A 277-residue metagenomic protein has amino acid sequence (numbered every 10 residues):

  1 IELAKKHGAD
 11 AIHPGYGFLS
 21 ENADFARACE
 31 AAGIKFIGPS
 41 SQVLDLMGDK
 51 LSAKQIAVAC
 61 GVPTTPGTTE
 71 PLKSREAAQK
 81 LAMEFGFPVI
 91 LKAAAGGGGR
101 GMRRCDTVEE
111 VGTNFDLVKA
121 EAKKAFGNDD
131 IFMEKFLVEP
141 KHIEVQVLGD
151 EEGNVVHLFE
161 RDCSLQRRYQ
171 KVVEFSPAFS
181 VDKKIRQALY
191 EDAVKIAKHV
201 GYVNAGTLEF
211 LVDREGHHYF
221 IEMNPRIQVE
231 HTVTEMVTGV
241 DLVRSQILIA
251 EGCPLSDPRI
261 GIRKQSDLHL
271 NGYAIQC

Functional and structural regions predicted by a protein language model:
L3-D49, P63-E70: A short, GP-enriched loop/loop-strand-helix hinge that lies immediately N-terminal to, or at the N-terminal rim
H7, A23, E30, I34 (+5 more regions): ATP-dependent carboxylate activation and anion-phosphoryl transfer catalytic cores that bind Mg-ATP to form
S52-E70, F179-V181: Conserved thiamine diphosphate
T69-R75, V138-P140: Short acidic loop-to-helix transition motifs that present clustered carboxylates
S74-A77, E110: Short acidic active-site motifs
K80-I90: Acidic/histidine-enriched active-site and ligand-binding environments that engage anionic O-linkages
